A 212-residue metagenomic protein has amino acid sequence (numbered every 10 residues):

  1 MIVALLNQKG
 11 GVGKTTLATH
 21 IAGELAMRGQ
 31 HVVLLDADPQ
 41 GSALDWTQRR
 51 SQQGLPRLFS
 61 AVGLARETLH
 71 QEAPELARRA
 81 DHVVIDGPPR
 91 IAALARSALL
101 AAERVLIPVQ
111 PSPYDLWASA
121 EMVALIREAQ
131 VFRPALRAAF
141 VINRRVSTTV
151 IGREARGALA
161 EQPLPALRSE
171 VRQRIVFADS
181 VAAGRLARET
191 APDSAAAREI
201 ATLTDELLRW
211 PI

Functional and structural regions predicted by a protein language model:
I2-Q8, G23-R96, F132, G157 (+1 more regions): P-loop/Walker-type NTP enzyme "switch/lid" segment
K14: Conserved lysine of the Walker
L17: Hydrophobic positions on the alpha1 helix immediately C-terminal to the Walker A/P-loop
L94-P113: Inter-motif core of Ras-like GTPase G domains
S119-F132: Conserved C-terminal guanine-recognition region of P-loop GTPase G domains, centered on the G4
R144-V146, G157-R185, I200: Beta-strand-loop-alpha "switch" segments that mediate conformational coupling across diverse proteins
G184-I212: NTP-binding/hydrolysis catalytic cores, primarily Walker-type P-loop NTPases
